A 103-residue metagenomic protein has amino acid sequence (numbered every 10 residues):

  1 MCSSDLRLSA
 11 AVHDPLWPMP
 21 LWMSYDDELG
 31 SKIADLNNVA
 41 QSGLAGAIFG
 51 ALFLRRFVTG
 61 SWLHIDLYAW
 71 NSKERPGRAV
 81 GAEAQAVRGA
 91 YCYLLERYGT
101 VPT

Functional and structural regions predicted by a protein language model:
M1-T103: A generic structural signal for tightly packed, nonpolar segments enriched in small/aliphatic residues
